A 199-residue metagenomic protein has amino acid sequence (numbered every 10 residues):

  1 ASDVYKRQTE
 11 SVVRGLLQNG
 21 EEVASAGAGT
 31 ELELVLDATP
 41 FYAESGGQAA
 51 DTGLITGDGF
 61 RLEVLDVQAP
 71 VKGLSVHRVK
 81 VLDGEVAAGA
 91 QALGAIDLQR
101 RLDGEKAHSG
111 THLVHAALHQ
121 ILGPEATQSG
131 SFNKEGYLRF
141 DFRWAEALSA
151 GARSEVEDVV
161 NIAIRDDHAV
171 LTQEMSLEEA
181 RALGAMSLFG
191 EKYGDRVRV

Functional and structural regions predicted by a protein language model:
S2-V199: A glycine- and charged-residue-rich anion-binding loop/surface
